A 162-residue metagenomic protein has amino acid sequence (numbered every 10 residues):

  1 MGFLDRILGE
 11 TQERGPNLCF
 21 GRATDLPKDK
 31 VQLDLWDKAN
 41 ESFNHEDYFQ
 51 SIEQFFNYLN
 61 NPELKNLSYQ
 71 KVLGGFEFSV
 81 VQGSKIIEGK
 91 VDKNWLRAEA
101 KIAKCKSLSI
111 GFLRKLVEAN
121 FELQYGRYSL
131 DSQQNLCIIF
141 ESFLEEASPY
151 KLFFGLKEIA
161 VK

Functional and structural regions predicted by a protein language model:
M1-G75: Charge-rich, low-complexity N-terminal segments
F49, L59, L96-A98, A119-F121: Eukaryotic N-terminal, low-complexity and coiled-coil-prone scaffolding/targeting segments of large membrane-traffic
N66-Q70, E88-G89, R127-L130: Short, exposed beta-strand/loop patches in secreted or surface proteins that constitute
F76, L96, Q134-C137: Hydrophobic residues embedded in beta-strands of well-ordered beta-sheets
F78-L108: The feature represents the first ordered module of a protein
E99-Q133: Short, internal acidic amphipathic alpha-helical interface segments that mediate docking to partner proteins
L130-N135, I139-F154: Well-ordered alpha/beta subsegment
L152-K162: Short amphipathic C-terminal alpha-helix that caps PH/PH-like domains
